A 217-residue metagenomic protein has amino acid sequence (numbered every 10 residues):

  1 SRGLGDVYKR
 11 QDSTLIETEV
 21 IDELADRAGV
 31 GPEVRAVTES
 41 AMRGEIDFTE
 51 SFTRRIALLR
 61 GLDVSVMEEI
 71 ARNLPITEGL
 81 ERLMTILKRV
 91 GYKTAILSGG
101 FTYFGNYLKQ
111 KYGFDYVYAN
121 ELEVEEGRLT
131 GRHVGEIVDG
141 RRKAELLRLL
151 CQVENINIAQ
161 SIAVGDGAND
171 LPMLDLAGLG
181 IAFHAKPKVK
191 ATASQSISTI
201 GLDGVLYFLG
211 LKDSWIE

Functional and structural regions predicted by a protein language model:
S1, T18-I21, K186, L202: ATP/adenylate-binding site constellation spanning eukaryotic-like Ser/Thr protein kinases, ABC-transporter
S1-Y8: Short, small-residue-biased leader/transition segments that mark boundaries at the very start of proteins
Y8-R10, V164: Generic enzyme active-site microenvironment
R10-V20: Gly/Thr-rich phosphate-binding beta-strand-loop-beta motif of the actin/hexokinase/Hsp70
Q11-D12, R43, E126: Residue-level recognition of short loop/turn positions
T14-L15, I46, L129: Hydrophobic "anchor" residues
V20-R89: A metal-dependent, Asp-based hydrolase signature
G61, V66-E217: C-terminal cap/substrate-recognition subdomain and adjoining C-terminal extension of metal-dependent phosphatase-like
